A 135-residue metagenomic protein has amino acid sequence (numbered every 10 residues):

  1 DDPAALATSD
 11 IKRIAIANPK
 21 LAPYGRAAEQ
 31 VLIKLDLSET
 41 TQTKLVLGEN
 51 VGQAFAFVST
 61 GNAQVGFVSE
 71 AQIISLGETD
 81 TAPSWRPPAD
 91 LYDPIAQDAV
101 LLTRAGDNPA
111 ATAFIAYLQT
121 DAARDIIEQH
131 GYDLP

Functional and structural regions predicted by a protein language model:
D1-P135: Exported/periplasmic ABC-transporter solute-binding proteins
